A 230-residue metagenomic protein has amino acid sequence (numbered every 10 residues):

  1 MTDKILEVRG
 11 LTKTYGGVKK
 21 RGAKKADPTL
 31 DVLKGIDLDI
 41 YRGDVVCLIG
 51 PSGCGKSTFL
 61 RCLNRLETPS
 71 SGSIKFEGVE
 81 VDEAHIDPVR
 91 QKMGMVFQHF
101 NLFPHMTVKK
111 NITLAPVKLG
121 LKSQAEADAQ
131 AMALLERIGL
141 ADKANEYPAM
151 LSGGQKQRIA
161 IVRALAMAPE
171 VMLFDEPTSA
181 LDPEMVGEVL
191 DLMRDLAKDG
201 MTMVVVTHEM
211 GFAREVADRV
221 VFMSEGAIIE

Functional and structural regions predicted by a protein language model:
D3-R21, K25-E230: ABC family nucleotide-binding domain
